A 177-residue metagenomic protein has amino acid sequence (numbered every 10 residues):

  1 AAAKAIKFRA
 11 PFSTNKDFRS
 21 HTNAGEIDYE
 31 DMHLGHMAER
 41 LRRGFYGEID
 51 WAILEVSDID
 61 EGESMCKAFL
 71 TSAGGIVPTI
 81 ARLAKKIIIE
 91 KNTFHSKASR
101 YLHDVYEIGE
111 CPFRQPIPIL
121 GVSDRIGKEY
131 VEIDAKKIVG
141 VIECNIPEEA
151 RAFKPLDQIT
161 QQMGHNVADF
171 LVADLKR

Functional and structural regions predicted by a protein language model:
A1-R177: Conserved alpha/beta enzyme-core scaffold
